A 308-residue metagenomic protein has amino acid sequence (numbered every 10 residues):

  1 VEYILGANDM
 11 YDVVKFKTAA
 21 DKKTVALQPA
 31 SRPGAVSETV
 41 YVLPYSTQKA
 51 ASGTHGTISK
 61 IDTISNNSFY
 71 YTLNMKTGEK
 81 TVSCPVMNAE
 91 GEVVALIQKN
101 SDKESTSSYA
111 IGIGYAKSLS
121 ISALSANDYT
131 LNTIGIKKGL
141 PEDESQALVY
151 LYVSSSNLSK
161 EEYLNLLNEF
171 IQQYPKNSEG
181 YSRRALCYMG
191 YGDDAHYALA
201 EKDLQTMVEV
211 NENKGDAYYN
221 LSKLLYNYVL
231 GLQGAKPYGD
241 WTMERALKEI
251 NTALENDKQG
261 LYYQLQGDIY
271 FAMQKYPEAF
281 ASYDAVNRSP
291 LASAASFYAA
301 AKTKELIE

Functional and structural regions predicted by a protein language model:
V1-V40, Q48-A51, N67: Conserved active-site neighborhood of the chymotrypsin/trypsin-like protease fold
A19-V25, S52-I121: Active-site region of chymotrypsin-like
L96-E162, L166: C-terminal cap/linker of serine protease catalytic domains
N157, Y191-D194, Y228, D240 (+2 more regions): Structural motif corresponding to the intra-repeat A-B loop/turn of tetratricopeptide repeats
P175, E212, N256-K258, L291: Short coil turns that delineate tetratricopeptide repeat
E179, D216, Q259-L261, S293-A295: Start-of-helix register in tetratricopeptide repeats
L186-G190, K223, L230, D268 (+2 more regions): Residue-level recognition of tetratricopeptide repeat
